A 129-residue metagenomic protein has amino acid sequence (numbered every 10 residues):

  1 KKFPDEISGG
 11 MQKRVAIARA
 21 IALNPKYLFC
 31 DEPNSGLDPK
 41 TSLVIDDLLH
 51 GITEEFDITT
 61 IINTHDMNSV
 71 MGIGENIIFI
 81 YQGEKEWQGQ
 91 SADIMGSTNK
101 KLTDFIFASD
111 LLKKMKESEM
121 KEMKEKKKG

Functional and structural regions predicted by a protein language model:
F3-I7, M11: Conserved ABC ATPase signature
N24: Conserved catalytic motifs of ABC-family nucleotide-binding domains
L28-D31: Catalytic Walker B motif of ABC-type/P-loop ATPase nucleotide-binding domains
P39-T41: Helix N-cap at the start of a conserved alpha-helix in ABC-type nucleotide-binding domains
L43-E55: Helical segment within the ABC ATPase nucleotide-binding domain
V70-G72: A short, surface-exposed alpha-helical micro-motif characterized by mixed small hydrophobic and charged/polar residues
